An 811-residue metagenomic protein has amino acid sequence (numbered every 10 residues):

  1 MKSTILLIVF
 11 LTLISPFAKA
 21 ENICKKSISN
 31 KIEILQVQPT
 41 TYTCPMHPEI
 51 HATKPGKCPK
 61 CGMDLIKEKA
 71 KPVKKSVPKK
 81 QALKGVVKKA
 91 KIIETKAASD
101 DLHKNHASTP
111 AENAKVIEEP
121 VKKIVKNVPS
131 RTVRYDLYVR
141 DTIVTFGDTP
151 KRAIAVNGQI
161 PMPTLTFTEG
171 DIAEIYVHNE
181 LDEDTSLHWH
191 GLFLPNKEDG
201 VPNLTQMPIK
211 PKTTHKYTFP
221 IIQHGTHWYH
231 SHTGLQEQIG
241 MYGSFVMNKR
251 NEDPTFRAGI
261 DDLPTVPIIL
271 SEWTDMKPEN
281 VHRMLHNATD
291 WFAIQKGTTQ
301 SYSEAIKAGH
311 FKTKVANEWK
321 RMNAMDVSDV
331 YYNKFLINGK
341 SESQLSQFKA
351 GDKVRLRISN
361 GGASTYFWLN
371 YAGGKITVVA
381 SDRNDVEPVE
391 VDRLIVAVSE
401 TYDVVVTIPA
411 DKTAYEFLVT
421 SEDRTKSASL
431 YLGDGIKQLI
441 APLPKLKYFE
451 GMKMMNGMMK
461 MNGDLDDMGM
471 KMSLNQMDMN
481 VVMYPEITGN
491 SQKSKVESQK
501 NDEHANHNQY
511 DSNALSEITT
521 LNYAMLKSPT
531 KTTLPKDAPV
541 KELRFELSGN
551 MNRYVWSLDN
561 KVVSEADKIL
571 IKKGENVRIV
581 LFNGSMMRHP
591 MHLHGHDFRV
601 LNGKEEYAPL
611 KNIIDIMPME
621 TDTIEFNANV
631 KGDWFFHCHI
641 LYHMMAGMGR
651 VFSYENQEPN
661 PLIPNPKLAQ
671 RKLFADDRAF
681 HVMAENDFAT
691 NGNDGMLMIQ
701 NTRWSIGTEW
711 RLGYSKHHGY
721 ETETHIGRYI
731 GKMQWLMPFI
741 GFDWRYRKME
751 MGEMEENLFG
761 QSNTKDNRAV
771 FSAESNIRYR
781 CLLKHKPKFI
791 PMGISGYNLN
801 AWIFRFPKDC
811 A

Functional and structural regions predicted by a protein language model:
M1-S29: Bacterial Sec-dependent N-terminal signal peptides
C44, C58: Short cysteine-rich clusters marking metal-coordination/redox-active sites
G62-P72: Short Cys/His-rich micro-motifs in 6-15 aa windows
V73-A82, K88-V398, V404-V405, I436-M477 (+6 more regions): Histidine-centered copper-binding motifs that mark active-site loops of extracellular/periplasmic copper enzymes
A372-D385, K561-V563, G584-K611, Y642-H643 (+1 more regions): Active/binding-pocket-proximal capping segment
L534, E542-Y554, S564-D597: C-terminal substrate/ligand-recognition segments
F582, R588, H596-N629, F635 (+2 more regions): C-terminal soluble interaction/assembly domains
L673-D694, N701-A811: Outer-membrane pore/translocation modules
